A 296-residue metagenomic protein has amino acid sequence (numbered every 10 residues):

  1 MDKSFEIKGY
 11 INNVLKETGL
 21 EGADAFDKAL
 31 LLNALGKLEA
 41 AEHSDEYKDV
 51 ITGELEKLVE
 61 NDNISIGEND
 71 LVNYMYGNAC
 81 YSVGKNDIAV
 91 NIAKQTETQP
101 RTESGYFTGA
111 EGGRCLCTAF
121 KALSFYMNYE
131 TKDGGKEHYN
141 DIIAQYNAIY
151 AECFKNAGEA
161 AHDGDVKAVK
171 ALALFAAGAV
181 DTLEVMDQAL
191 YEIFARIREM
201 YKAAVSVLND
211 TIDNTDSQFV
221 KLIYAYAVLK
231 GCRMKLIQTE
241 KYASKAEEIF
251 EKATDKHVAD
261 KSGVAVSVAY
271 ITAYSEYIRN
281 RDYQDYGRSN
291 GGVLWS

Functional and structural regions predicted by a protein language model:
M1-D2, A157, S206, S296: Polar low-complexity intrinsically disordered regions
D2-A29, A34-T96, G105, G113 (+1 more regions): CBM-like carbohydrate-recognition segments
A93-T108, L123-Y126: Active-site gating/metal-coordination segments in enzymes
R101, A151-F154, E184, L229 (+1 more regions): Sec-exported extracytoplasmic/periplasmic mature domains
T108-A110, D133: Membrane-interface helix-loop-helix junctions at boundaries between adjacent transmembrane segments
L116-L123, M127-L222, K241-D260: Extended ligand-binding clefts on enzyme/binding-domain cores
